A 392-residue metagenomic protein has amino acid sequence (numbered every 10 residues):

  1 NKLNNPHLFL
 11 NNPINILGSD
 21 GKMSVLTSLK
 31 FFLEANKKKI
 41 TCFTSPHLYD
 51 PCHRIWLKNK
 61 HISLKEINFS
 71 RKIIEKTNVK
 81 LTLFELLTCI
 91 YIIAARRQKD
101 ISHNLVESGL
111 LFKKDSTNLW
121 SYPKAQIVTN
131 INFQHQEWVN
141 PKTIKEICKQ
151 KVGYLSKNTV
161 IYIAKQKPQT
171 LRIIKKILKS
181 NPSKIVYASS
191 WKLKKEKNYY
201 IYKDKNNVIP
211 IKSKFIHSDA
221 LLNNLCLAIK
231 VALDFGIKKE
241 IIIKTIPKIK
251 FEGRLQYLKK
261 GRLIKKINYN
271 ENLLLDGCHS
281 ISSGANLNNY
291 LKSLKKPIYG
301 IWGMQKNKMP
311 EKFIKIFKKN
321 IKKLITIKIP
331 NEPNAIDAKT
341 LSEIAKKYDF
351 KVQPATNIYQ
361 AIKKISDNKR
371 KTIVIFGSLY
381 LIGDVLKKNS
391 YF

Functional and structural regions predicted by a protein language model:
K2-L48, A125-I127: Walker A (P-loop) phosphate-binding motif
P6-F9, A35-S121, F133, E137-K142 (+2 more regions): ATP-dependent carboxylate-amine ligase catalytic core
F43, V160-Q166, G300-G303, K322-P330: Short internal beta-strands
I90-W138, R172-K212: Extended acidic/charged loop-beta regions that coordinate divalent cations and stabilize anionic phosphate/carboxylate
S102-H103, K114-I127, N132-Q136, E146 (+1 more regions): Nucleotide phosphate-binding/pyrophosphate-handling subdomain across enzymes that bind or process nucleotide phosphates
C148-K157: Membrane-proximal helix-turn-helix segments that form the acceptor-binding/catalytic region of lipid-linked
K167-V186, K197, Y269-L275, I314-T372: C-terminal helical cap/extension that packs against the catalytic core of soluble nucleotide-cofactor enzymes
Q360-S390: A glycine-rich beta-strand to alpha-helix segment that forms a phosphate/ribose-binding loop at ligand/cofactor sites
